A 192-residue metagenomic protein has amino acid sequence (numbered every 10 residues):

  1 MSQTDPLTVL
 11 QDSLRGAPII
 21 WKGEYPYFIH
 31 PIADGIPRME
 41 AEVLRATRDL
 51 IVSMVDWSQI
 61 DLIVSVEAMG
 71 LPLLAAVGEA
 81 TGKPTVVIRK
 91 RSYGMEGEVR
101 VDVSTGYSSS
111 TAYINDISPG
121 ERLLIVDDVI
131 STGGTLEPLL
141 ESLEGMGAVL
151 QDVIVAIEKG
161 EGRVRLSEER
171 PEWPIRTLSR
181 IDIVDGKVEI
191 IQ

Functional and structural regions predicted by a protein language model:
M1-Q59: Active-site-facing substrate-recognition patch
T4-P6, L140-Q192: PRPP-dependent phosphoribosyltransferase catalytic core
W57, I114-S118, M146, S167-E169: Solvent-exposed alpha-helices and their adjacent loops that cap or buttress functional pockets in soluble metabolic
I60-E67: Short glycine-rich phosphate-binding loop at a beta-alpha junction
D61, E121, Q151: Conserved acidic residues
P72-T81: Short Gly/Thr/Asp-enriched flexible loops that form oxyanion-binding sites at enzyme active sites
A80-L123: Short, glycine/charge-rich flexible loops or terminal/linker lids adjacent to PRPP-binding catalytic cores
D128, G133: Conserved G/P- and acidic residue-centered "switch" motifs that form tight phosphate/ATP-binding loops in soluble
